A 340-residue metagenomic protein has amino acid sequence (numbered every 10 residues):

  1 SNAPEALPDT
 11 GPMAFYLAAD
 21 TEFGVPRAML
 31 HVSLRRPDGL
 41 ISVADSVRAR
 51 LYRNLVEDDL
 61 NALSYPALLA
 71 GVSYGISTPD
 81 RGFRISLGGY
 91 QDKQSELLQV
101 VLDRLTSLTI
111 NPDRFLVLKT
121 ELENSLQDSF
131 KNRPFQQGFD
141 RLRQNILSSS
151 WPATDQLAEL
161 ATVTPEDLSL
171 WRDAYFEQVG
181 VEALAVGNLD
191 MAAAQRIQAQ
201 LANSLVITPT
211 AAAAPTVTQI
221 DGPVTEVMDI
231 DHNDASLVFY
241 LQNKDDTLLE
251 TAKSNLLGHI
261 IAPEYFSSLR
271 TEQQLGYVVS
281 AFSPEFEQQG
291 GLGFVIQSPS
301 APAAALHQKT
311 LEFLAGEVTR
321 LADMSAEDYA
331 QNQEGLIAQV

Functional and structural regions predicted by a protein language model:
S1-R53, P209-E264: His/Glu-based metal-binding/catalytic segments typifying zinc-dependent metallopeptidases
L17-T21, G71-G75, S169-R172, V224-D229 (+1 more regions): Short beta-strand/turn micro-motifs at beta-sheet edges
G24-S107, V117-A161, Q178-V186, D234-D245 (+2 more regions): M16 family metallopeptidases and their MPP-like homologs
F139, R143, P165-L201: Non-catalytic, conformational "gating/processing" segments within enzyme and secreted inhibitor domains
I197-A211: Glycine-centered hinge/linker elements that transmit conformational signals in sensory and ligand-binding systems
N203-V206, I261-A262, E312-A315: C-terminal, active-site-flanking charged/polar segments
